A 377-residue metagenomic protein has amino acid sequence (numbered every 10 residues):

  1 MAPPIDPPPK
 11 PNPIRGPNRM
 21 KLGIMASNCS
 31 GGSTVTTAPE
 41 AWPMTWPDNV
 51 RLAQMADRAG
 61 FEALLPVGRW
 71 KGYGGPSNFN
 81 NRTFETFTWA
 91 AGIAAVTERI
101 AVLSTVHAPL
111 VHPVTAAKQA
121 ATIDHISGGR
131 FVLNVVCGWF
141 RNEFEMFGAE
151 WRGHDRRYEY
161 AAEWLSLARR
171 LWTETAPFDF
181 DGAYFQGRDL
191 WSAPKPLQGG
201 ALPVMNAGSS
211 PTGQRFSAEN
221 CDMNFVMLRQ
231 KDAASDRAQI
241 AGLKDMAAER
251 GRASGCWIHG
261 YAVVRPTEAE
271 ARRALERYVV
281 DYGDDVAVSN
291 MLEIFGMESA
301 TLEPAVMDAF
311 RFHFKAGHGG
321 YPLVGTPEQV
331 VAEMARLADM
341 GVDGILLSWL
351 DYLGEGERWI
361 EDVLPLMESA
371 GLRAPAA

Functional and structural regions predicted by a protein language model:
A2-S30, Q54-R58, F147, H154-Q198 (+2 more regions): An alpha-helical appendage that flanks or caps ligand/catalytic pockets
A2-V96, K195-L202: N-terminal beta1-alpha1-beta2 module of alpha/beta enzyme domains
L22, A56, G60, I93 (+8 more regions): Conserved, mostly hydrophobic/aromatic
L22-I24, L64-P66, A101-V106, F131-V135 (+4 more regions): Hydrophobic faces of well-ordered beta-strands that scaffold small-molecule active sites in alpha/beta enzyme cores
S33-P47, T105-V114, E150, P196-P211 (+2 more regions): Active-site mouth loops of central-metabolism enzymes
A63-E85, L228-A233, L347-I360: Glycine-rich, proline-tolerant flexible connector loops at the mouths of alpha/beta enzymes
S77-L103, Y160-W164, M246-R250, W359-P375: Alpha-helix-loop-beta-strand connector modules within alpha/beta enzyme cores
V96-R99, S127, E219-N224, G341: Glycine-enriched alpha-helix->loop->beta-strand junction motifs that scaffold or abut catalytic
